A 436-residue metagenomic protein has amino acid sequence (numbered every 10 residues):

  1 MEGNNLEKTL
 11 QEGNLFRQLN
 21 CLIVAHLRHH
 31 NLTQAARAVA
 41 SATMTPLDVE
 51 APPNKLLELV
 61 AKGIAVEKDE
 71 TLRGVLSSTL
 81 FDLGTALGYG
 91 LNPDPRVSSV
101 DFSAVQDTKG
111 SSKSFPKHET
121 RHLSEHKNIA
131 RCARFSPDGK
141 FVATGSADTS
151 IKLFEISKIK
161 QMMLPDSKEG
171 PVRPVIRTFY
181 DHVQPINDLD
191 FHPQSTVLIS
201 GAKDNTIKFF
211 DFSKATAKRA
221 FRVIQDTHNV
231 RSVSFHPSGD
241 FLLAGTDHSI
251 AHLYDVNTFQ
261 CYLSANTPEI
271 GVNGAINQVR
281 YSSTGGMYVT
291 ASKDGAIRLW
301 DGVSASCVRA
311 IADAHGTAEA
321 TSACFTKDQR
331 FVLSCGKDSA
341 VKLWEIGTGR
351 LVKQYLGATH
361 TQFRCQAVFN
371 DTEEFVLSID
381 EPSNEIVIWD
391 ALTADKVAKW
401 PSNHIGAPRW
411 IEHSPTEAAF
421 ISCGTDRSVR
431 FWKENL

Functional and structural regions predicted by a protein language model:
M1-R121: Eukaryotic adaptor/scaffold assembly regions
K109-H118, L153-I176, V183, T206-V230 (+9 more regions): Per-blade loop-tip surfaces of WD-repeat and WD-like beta-propellers in eukaryotic adaptors/scaffolds
L123-T149: Beta-strand-rich domains and repeat architectures in extracellular enzymes and scaffolds, especially beta-propellers
N128-R134, Q184-D190, T227-F235, G271-Y281 (+3 more regions): Canonical WD40 repeat/beta-propeller blade segments in eukaryotic WD-repeat proteins
A133-G139, L189-S195, V233-D240, G245 (+6 more regions): Loop/turn segments within WD40 beta-propeller blades
V142, I151, I186-L189, L198 (+12 more regions): Hydrophobic packing within well-folded, soluble alpha/beta domains
G145-D148, G201-D204, G245-H248, A291-D294 (+3 more regions): Conserved strand-to-loop turn within each blade of WD40 beta-propeller repeats
R409-L436: Blade-level signature of beta-propeller repeat domains, shared across WD40, Kelch, NHL, RCC1 and BNR/Asp-box propellers
